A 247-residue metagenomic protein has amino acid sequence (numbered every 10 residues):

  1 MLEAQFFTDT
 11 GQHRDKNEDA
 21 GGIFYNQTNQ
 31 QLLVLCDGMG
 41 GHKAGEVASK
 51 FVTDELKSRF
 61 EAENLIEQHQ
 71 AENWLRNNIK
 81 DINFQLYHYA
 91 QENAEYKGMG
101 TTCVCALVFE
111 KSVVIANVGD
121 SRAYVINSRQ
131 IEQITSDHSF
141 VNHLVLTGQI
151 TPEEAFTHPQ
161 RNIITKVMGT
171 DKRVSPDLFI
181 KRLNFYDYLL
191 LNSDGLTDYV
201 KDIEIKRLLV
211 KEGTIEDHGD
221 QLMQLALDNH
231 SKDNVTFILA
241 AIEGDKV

Functional and structural regions predicted by a protein language model:
M1-V247: PP2C/PPM-type serine/threonine phosphatase catalytic domain
